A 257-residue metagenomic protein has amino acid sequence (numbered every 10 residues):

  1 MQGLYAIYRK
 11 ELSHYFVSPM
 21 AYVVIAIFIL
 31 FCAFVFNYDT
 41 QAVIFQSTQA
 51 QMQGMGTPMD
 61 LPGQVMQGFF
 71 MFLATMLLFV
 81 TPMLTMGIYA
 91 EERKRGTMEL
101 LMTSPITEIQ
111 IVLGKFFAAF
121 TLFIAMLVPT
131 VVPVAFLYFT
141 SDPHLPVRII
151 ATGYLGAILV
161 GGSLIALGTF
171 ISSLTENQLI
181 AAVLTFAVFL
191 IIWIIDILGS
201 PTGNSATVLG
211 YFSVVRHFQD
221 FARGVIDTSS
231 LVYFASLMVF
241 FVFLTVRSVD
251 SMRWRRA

Functional and structural regions predicted by a protein language model:
M1-I25: Aromatic- and glycine-rich beta-strand/loop motifs that create alpha-glucan
P19-V43, A74-V80, A187-I191: Hydrophobic alpha-helical transmembrane segments of multi-pass membrane transport/permease proteins
F34-N37, T57-M71, L113-E176, I226 (+1 more regions): Secretory targeting signals
Y38-G63, L184-W254: Terminal transmembrane helical anchor/hairpin motif
V65-E91: Long, hydrophobic alpha-helical segments
T81-T85, T97, P133, A166-L167 (+1 more regions): Hydrophobic/aromatic residues in alpha-helical transmembrane segments
P82-M102, F116: Transmembrane helix boundary and interhelical loop/hinge segments in multi-pass membrane proteins
